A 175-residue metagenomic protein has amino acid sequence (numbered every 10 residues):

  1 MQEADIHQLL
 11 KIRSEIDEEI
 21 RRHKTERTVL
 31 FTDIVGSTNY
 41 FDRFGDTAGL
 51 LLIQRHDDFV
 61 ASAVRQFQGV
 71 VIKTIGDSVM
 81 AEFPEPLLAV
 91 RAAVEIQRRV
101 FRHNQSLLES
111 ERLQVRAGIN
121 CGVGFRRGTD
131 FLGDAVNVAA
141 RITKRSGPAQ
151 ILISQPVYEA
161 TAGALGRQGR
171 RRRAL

Functional and structural regions predicted by a protein language model:
M1-E3, H23-E26, R102-S106: Short acidic/polar alpha-helix capping motifs at helix-coil junctions
M1-K11: Non-catalytic interface/linker regions that flank or bridge core catalytic/transmembrane domains
L9-E95, R99: Catalytic NTP-binding/metal-coordinating core of nucleotidyl cyclase/transferase enzymes
M80-L175: Catalytic beta-strand-to-alpha-helix segment of the class III nucleotidyl cyclase homology domain
